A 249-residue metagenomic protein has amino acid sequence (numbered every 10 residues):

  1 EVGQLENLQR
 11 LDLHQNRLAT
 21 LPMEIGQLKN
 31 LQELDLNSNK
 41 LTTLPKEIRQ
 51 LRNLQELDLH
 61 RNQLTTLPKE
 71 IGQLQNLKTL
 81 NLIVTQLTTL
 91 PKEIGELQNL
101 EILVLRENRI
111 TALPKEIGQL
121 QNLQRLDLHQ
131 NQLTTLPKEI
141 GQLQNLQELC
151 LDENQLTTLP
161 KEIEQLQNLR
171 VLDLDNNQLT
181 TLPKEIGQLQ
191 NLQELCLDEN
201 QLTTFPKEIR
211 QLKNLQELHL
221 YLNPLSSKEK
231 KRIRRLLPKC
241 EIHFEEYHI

Functional and structural regions predicted by a protein language model:
E1-L11, Q15: Low-complexity/repetitive intrinsically disordered segments
G3, L21-E24, L44-K46, L67-K69 (+7 more regions): The feature encodes a structural signal of leucine-rich repeats
Q4-L8, G26-L31, R49-L54, G72-L77 (+7 more regions): Leucine-rich repeat
R10, R17, R49-R52, R61 (+4 more regions): Basic polycationic patches enriched in arginine
L11-L13, Q32-L36, L57-L59, L77-L82 (+7 more regions): Conserved hydrophobic beta-strand positions in leucine-rich repeat
F205-I249: Leucine-rich solenoid repeat scaffolds
